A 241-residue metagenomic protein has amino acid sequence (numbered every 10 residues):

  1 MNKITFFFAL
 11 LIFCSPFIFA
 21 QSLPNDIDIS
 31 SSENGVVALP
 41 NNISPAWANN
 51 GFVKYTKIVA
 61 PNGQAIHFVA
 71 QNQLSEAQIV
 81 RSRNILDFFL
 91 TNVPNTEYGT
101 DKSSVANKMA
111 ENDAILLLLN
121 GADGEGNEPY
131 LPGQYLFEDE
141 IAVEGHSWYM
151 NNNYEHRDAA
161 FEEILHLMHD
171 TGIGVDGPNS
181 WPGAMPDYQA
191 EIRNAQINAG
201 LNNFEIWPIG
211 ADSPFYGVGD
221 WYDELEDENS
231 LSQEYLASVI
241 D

Functional and structural regions predicted by a protein language model:
M1-I4: Positively charged n-region of N-terminal signal peptides that target proteins for export
F7-P16: Bacterial N-terminal signal peptides
I18-S22: Boundary at the C-terminal end of the N-terminal hydrophobic targeting segment
L23-E76, V80-N84: N-terminal mature-domain "stem" immediately C-terminal to a signal peptide or N-terminal signal-anchor/transmembrane
V59-N62, K108-E111, E228-S232: Extracellular/periplasmic catalytic domains that process cell-envelope and extracellular macromolecules
G63-I209: Acidic/His-rich structured neighborhood in mature extracellular/periplasmic domains
D187-D241: Metalloprotease/metallohydrolase-associated module, dominated by Zn2+-dependent proteases
